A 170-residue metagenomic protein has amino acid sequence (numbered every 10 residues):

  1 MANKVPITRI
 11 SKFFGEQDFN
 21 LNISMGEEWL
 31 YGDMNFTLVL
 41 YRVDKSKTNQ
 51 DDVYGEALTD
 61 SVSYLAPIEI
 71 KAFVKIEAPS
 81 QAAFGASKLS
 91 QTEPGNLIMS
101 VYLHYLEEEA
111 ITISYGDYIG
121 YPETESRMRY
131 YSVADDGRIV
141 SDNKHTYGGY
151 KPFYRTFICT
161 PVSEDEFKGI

Functional and structural regions predicted by a protein language model:
M1-P94, Y147-I170: N-terminal disorder-to-order initiation segments that are Gly/Lys/Arg-biased and fold into the first beta/loop/alpha
F36-L38, E107-T124: Short coil-to-beta transition motif at edge beta-strands of beta-rich domains
G95-L97, Y115-D117, R127-R129, R155: Core residues of folded domains in eukaryotic genome-function proteins
G95-T112: Short alpha-helix capping/helix-loop boundary micro-motifs
L103, E123, D135-G137: Residues that form ligand- and interface-recognition hot spots within folded domains
E108, I139-N143, E166: Short beta-strands and strand-coil junctions in structured, solvent-facing domains, enriched
M128-D142: Short beta-strand-centered aromatic/proline hotspots
